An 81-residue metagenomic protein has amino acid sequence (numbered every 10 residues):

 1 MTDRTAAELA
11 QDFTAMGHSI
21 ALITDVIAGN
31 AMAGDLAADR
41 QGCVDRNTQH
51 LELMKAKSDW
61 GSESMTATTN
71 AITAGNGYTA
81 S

Functional and structural regions predicted by a protein language model:
M1-S81: Beta-rich interaction/scaffold domains
